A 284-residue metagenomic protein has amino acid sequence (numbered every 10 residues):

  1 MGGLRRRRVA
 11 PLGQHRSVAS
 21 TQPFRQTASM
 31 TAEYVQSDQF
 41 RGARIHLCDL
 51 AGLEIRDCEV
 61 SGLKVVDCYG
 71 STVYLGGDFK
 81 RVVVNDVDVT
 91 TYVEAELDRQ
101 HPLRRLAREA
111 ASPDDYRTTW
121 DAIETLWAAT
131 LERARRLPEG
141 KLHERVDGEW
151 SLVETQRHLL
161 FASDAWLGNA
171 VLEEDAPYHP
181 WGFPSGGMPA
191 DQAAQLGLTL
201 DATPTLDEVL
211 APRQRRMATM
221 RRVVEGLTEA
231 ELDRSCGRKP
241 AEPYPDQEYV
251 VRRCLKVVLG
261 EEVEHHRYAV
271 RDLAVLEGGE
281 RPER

Functional and structural regions predicted by a protein language model:
M1-S29: N-terminal amphipathic/basic-hydrophobic helices that include classical n-h-c signal peptides and signal-anchor
R6-R7, E33, D38, R253: Short N-terminal alpha-helical targeting/association segments
V18-E96: Tandem repeat scaffolds
D88, Y92-T119, L167-M217, L276-R284: Short, helix-capping/interhelical loops that line the mouth of catalytic, cofactor-, or ligand-binding pockets
T119-L126, T130, A162, T205 (+3 more regions): Alpha-helical packing segments of well-folded alpha/beta enzyme cores
A129-P138: Long, well-ordered alpha-helical segments
E139-L196, A218-R221, E225, S235-R284: Short, contiguous alpha-helical
